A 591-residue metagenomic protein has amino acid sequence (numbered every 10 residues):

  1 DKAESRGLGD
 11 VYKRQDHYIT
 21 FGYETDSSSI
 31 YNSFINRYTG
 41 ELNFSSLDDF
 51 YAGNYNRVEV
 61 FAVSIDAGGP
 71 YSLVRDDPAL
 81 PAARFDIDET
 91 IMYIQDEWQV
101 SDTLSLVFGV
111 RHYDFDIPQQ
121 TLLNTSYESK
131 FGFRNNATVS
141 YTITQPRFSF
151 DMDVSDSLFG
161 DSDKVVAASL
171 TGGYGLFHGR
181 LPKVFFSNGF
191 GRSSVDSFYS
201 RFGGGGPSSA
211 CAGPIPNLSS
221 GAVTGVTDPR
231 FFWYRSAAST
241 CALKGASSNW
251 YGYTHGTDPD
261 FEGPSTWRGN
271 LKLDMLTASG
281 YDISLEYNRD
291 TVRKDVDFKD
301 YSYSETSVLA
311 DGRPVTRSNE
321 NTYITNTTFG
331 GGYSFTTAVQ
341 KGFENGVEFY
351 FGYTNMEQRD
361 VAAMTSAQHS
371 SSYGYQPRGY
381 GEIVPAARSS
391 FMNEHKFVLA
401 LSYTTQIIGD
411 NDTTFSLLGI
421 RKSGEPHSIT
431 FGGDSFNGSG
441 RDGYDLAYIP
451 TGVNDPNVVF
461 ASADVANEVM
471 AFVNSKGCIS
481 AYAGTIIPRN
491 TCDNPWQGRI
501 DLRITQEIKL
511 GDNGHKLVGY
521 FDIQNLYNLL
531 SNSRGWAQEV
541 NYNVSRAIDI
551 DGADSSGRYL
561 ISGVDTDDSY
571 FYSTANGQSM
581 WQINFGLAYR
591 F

Functional and structural regions predicted by a protein language model:
D1-Y12: Single conserved hydrophobic/aromatic residue that forms the stacking wall/gate of nucleotide- or nucleobase-binding
R6, G40-S46, D77-A82, Q95 (+6 more regions): Extracellular loop and loop/strand-boundary signature of outer-membrane beta-barrel proteins
D16, T20, D26-L80, S129-K130 (+6 more regions): Surface-exposed loop/turn segments flanking beta-strands in extracellular/periplasmic regions
D16-G22, Q99, S105-G109, S149 (+8 more regions): Membrane-spanning beta-strand positions in outer-membrane beta-barrel proteins
D16-V165, A367-S371: Signature of Gram-negative outer-membrane beta-barrel scaffolds
T20, T25, I30-S45, V74 (+11 more regions): Outer-membrane beta-barrel and related beta-rich outer-membrane complex signature in Gram-negative bacteria
I117, E262-R268, L276-F591: Short, solvent-exposed micro-motifs at the edges of structured domains
Q120-Y323, N457, G484, T491 (+3 more regions): Solvent-exposed loop/turn elements at secondary-structure boundaries
